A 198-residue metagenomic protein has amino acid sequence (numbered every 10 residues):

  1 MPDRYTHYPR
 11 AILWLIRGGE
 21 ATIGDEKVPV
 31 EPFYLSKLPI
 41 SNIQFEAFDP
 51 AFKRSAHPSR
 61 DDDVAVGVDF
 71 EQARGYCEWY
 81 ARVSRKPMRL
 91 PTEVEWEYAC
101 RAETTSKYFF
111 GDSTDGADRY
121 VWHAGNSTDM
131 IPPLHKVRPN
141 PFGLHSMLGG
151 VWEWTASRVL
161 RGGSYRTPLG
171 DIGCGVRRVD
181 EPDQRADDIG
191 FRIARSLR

Functional and structural regions predicted by a protein language model:
P2-R54, G67-E71, G149, R195: A short glycine-rich, aromatic-capped structural motif
T6-P9, Y34, E46, F109 (+3 more regions): Compositionally biased, intrinsically disordered low-complexity regions enriched in proline and serine
R10-L13, K27, P32, I131 (+3 more regions): A residue-level signal for beta-strand positions that form part of recognition/binding surfaces within mature
A21, I40, E95-E97, Y165 (+1 more regions): Short, solvent-exposed loop/turn segments at secondary-structure junctions
S59-D62, V68-D187: Functional-site microenvironments in short loops/helix caps that host divalent-cation chemistry
D187-R198: Short, structured beta-strand segments at or near domain termini in extracellular proteins/domains
